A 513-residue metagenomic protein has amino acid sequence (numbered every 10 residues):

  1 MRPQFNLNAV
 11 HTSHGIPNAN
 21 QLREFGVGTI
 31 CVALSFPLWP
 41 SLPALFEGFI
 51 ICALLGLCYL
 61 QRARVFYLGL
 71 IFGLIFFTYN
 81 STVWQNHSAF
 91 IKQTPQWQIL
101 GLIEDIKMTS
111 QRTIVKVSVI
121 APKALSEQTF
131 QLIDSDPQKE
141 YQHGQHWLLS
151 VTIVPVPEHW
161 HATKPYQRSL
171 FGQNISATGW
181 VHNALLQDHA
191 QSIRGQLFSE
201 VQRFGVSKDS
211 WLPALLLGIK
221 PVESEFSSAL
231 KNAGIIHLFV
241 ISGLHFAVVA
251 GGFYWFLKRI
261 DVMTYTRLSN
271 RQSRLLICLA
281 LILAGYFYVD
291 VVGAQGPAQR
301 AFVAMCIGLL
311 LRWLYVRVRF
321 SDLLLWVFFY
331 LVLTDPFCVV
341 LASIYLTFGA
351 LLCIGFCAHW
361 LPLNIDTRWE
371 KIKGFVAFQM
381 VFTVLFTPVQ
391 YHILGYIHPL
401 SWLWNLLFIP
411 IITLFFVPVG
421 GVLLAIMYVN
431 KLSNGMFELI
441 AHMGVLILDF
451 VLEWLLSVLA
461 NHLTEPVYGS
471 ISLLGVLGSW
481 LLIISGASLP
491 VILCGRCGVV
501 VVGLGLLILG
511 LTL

Functional and structural regions predicted by a protein language model:
M1-F90, T178, L279, L283 (+3 more regions): N-terminal leader/targeting segments
R2-I16, F72-H237: Membrane-interface helix/helix-cap signal primarily in integral membrane proteins
R2-L7, L100, P137-S150, T163 (+7 more regions): Non-globular, low-confidence helical/coil segments that flank catalytic cores
S35-L45, V339-A342, Y396-L403, E465-L474: Membrane-helix interface and helix-disruption motif detector
R64-L68, S228-W402, L474-L513: Hydrophobic alpha-helical transmembrane segments in multi-pass membrane proteins
G101, V151, L215, S242 (+5 more regions): Divalent metal-coordination and catalytic microenvironments
L352-Y468: Alpha-helical transmembrane segments of multi-pass integral membrane proteins
